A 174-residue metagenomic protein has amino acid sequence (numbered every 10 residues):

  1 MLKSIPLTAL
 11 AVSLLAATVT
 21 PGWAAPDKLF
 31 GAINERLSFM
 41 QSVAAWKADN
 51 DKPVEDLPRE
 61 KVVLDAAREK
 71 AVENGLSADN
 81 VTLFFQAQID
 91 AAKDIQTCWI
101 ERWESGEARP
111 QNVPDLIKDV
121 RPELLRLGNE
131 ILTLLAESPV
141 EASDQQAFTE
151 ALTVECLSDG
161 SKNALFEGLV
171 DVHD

Functional and structural regions predicted by a protein language model:
M1-A9: Bacterial N-terminal signal peptides that target proteins for export
A9-A17: Bacterial N-terminal signal peptides
V19-P21: N-terminal signal peptide c-region/cleavage motif recognized by signal peptidases
W23-E55: Immediate post-signal-peptide N-terminus of mature secreted/exported proteins
S42-D49, S105-V113: Acidic/histidine-rich, surface-exposed loop or edge segments in extracytoplasmic proteins
L64-A108: Mid-chain, structured segments of secreted extracytoplasmic proteins
P114-S138: Acidic/histidine-rich alpha-helical segments that form the ligand environment of transition-metal centers
L135-D174: Glycine-rich, aromatic-bearing surface loops/beta-hairpins
